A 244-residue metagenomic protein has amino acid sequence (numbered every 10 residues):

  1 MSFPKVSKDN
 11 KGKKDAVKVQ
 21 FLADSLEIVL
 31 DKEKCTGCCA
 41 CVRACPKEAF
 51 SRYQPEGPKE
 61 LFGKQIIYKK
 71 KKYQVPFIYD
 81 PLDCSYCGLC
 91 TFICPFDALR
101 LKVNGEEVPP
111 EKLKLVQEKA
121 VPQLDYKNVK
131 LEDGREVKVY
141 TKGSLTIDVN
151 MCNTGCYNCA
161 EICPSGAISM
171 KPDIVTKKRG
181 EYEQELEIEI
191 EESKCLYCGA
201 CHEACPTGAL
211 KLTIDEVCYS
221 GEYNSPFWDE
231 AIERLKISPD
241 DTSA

Functional and structural regions predicted by a protein language model:
M1-A23, G57-A244: Flanking helices and flexible, charged tails adjoining ferredoxin-like Fe-S electron-transfer domains in multi-subunit
K14-E27, E33-K59: The feature marks the first
D31-K32, V149: Local sequence-structure signature of Cys/Sec-based thiol-disulfide redox active-site neighborhoods
